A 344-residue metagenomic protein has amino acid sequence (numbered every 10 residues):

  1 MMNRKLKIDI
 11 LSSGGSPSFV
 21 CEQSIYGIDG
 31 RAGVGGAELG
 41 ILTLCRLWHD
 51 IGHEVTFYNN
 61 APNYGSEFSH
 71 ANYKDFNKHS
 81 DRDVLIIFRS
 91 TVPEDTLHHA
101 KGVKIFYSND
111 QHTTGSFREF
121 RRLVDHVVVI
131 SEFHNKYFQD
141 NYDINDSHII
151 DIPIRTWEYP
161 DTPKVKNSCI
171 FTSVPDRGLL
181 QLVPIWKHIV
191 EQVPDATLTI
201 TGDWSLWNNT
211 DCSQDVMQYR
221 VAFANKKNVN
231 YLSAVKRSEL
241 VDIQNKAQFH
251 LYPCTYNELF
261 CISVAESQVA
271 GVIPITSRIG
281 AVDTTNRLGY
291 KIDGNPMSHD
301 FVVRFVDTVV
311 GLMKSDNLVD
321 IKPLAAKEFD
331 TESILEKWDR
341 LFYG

Functional and structural regions predicted by a protein language model:
L39, T43, I51, P296-V303 (+1 more regions): A charged, aromatic-enriched C-terminal amphipathic alpha-helix characteristic of glycosyltransferases across folds
T43, T56-V124, V129-H134: Extended catalytic core of nucleotide-activated donor transferases of GT-like folds
D125-Q139, D143-Y159: Donor nucleotide-sugar binding/catalytic pocket of nucleotide-sugar-dependent glycosyltransferases
D161-G178, V183-V190, T199: Conserved donor-binding/catalytic core segment of Leloir-type glycosyltransferases
C212-S238: Nucleotide-activated donor-binding/catalytic signature segment of Leloir-type glycosyltransferases, i.e., the conserved
N245-L259: Acidic donor-binding loop of glycosyltransferase active sites
I273-T276, D283: Short hydrophobic beta-strand element within catalytic cores of glycosyltransferases and related nucleotide-activated
D283-G311: Change "using UDP/GDP/dTDP sugars" to "using nucleotide sugars
